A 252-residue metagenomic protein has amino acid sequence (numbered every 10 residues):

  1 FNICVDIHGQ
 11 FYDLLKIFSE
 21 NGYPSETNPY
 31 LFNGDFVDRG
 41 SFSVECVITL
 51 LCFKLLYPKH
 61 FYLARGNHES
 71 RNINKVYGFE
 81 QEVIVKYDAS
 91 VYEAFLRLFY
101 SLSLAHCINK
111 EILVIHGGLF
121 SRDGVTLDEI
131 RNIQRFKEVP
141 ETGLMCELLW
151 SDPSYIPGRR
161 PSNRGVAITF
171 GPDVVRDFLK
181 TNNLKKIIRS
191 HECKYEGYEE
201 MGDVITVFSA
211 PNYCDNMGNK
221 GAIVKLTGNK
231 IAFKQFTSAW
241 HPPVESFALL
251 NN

Functional and structural regions predicted by a protein language model:
F1-N252: Feature recognizes metal-dependent phosphohydrolase scaffolds
